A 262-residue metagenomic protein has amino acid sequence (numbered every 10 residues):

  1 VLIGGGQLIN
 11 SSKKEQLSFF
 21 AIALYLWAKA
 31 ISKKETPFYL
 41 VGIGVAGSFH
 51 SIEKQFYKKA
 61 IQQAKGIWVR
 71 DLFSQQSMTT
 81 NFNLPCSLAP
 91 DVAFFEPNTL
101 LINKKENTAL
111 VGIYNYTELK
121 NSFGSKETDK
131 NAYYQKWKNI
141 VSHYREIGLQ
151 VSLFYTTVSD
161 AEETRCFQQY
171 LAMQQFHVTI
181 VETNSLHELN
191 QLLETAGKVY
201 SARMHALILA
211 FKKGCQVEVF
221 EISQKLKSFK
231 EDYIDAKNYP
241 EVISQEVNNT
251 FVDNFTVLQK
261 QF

Functional and structural regions predicted by a protein language model:
L2-F262: Active-site anion-handling motifs in enzyme catalytic cores
